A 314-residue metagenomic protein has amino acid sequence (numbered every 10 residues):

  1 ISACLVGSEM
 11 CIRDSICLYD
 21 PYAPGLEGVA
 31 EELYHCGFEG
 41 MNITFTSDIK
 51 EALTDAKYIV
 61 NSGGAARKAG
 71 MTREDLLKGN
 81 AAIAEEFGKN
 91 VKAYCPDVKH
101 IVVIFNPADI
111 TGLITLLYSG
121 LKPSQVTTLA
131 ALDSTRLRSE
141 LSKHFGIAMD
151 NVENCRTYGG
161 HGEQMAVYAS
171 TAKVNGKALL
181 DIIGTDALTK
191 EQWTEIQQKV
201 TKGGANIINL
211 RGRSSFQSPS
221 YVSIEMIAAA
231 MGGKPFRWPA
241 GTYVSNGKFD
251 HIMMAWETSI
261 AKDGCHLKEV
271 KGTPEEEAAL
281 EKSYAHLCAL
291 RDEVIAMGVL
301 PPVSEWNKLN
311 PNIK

Functional and structural regions predicted by a protein language model:
I1-I12: Single conserved hydrophobic/aromatic residue that forms the stacking wall/gate of nucleotide- or nucleobase-binding
E9, L33, G37, C95 (+2 more regions): Active-site catalytic pocket residues across diverse enzymes, especially alpha/beta-hydrolases
S15-A56, D292-V299: Conserved N-terminal Rossmann-fold NAD(P) cofactor-binding segment
L26-E27, S62, K68-A69, D109-L113: Short glycine/serine/threonine-rich phosphate/pyrophosphate-binding segments that cradle anionic phosphate groups
C36-H100: Rossmann-like NAD(P)-binding element
T72-E140: Rossmann-like NAD(P)(H) cofactor-binding subdomain of soluble oxidoreductases
S119-Q125, S134-K314: C-terminal substrate-binding/catalytic lobe of Rossmann-fold NAD(P)-dependent dehydrogenases
